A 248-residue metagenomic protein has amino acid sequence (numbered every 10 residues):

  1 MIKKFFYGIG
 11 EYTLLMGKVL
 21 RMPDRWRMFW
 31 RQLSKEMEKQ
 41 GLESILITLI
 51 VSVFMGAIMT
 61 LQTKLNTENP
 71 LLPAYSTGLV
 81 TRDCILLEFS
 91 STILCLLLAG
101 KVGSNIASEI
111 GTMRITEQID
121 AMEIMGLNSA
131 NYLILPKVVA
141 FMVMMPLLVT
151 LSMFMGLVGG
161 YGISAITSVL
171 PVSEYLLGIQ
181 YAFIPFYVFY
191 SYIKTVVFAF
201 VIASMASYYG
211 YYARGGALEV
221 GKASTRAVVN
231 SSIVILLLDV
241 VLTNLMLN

Functional and structural regions predicted by a protein language model:
M1-R31, Y209, R214: Short, membrane-interfacial amphipathic segments enriched in basic
K3, L14, D24-I58: N-terminal amphipathic, basic helical "cap/leader" segment at the start of enzyme domains
Q40-I93, L97: Active-site cofactor/substrate anionic-group-binding motifs, chiefly glycine- and Lys/Arg-rich phosphate-binding loops
G41, I45, L49, F89 (+4 more regions): Selective transmembrane-helix segments that form parts of the transport pathway or gating/packing helices in multipass
V51-F54, L98, L135-S164, M205 (+2 more regions): Hydrophobic alpha-helical transmembrane segments that constitute the membrane-spanning cores of multi-pass membrane
Q62-L86, F154-V196, S204-A223, M246-N248: Membrane-interfacial helix-loop-helix connectors in multipass membrane proteins
T77-D120, M205: Hydrophobic alpha-helical transmembrane segments of multi-pass membrane transport proteins
T112-I134, A217-V220: Short cytoplasmic-facing helical segments at TM-TM junctions of multi-pass membrane proteins
